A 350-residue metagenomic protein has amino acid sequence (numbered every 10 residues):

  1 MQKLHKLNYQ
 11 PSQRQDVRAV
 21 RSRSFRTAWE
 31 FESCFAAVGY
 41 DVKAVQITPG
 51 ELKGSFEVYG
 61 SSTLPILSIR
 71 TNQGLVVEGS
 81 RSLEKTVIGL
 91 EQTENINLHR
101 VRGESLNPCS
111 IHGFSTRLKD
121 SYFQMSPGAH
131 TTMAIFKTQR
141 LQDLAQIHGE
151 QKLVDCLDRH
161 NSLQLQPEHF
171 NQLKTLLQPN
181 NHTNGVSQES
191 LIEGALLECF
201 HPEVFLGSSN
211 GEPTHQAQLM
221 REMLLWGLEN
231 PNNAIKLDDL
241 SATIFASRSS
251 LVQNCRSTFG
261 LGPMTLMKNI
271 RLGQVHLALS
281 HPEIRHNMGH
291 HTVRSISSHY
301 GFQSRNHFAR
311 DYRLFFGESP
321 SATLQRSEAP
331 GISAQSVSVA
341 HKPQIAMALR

Functional and structural regions predicted by a protein language model:
M1-I47, E51, V87, N97-P231 (+6 more regions): Alpha-helical bundle regulatory/interaction domains
S22-R23, I47-F56, G60, L64-R81 (+1 more regions): Conserved short histidine dyad/triad with adjacent acidic residue
S62-L64, T71-V101, K137-T138: Glycine- and acidic-residue-biased ligand/ion/polar-headgroup-sensing regions
R81, Q216, K268: Short, conserved glycine- and acidic-residue-centered signature motifs in active-site or ligand-binding loops
C255-R256, P263, M267, D311-Y312 (+1 more regions): DNA major-groove recognition helix of helix-turn-helix
N269-L277: Alpha-helical structural segments
